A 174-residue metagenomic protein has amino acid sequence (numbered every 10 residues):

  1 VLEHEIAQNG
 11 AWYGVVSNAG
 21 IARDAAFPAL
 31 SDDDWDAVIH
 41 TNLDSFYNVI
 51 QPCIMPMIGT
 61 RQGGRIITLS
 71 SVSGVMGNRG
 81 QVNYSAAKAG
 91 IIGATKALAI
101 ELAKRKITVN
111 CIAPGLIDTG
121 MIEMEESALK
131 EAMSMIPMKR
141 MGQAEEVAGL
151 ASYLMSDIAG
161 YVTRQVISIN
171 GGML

Functional and structural regions predicted by a protein language model:
V16, A103, T108, V162-R164: Short, small/polar-rich loop/turn modules that mediate ligand/substrate recognition or access, typified
A26-F27, D34-I39, A132: Substrate-binding pocket helix/loop in short-chain dehydrogenase/reductase
P28, M76-V82, K104-R105, K139 (+1 more regions): Active-site loop immediately N-terminal to the catalytic Tyr-X3-Lys motif of short-chain dehydrogenase/reductase
I50, A87, T95: Active-site helix of classical SDR
M55, I100-K104, G160: Alpha-helical segment proximal to the catalytic Tyr-Lys
S71: Residue(s) in the substrate-gating loop at a strand-loop-helix junction that position the organic substrate next
C111, M133-V162, I169-G171: C-terminal helical subdomain
